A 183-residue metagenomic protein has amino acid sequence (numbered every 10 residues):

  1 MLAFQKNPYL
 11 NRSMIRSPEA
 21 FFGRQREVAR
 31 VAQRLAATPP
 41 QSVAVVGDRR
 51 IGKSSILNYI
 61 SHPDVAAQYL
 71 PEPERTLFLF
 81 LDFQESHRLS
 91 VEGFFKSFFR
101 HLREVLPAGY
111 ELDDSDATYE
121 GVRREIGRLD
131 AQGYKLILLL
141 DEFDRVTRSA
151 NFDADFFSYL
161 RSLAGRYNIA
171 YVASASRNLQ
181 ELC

Functional and structural regions predicted by a protein language model:
M1-G23, E27-R30: Conserved adenine-nucleotide phosphate-binding loops and their immediately adjacent elements
Q33-P40: Phosphate-binding P-loop
S42, A117-L179: Conserved Walker B catalytic segment
V45: Hydrophobic anchor at the beta1->P-loop junction of P-loop NTPases
D48-F78: P-loop NTPase Walker A phosphate-binding motif
R50-I51, E85-H87, S176-E181: Conserved nucleotide-binding/hydrolysis micro-motifs of P-loop NTPases
L77-Y110: Conserved NTP-binding/hydrolysis module of P-loop NTPases
